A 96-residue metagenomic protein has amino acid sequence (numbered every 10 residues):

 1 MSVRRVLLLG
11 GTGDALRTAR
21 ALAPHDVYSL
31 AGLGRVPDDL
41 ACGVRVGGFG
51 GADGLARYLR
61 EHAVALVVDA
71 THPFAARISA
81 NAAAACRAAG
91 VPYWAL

Functional and structural regions predicted by a protein language model:
R4-L7, A95-L96: Intrinsically disordered or low-complexity boundary/linker segments at protein termini and domain junctions
V6-L33: N-terminal basic/disordered segments at the start of proteins
L7-L8, G43-G48, T71-H72: Short, flexible loop segments at the rims of nucleotide/cofactor-binding pockets, characterized by
T18-A21, Y58, H62: CheY-like receiver
R35-C42: Short loop/helix-cap segments at secondary-structure boundaries that form the rim of catalytic
C42-L59: Glycine-rich, highly charged phosphate/nucleotide-binding loops
L59-L96: Glycine/small-residue-rich loop that forms an oxyanion/phosphate-binding "nest" at active or ligand-binding sites
